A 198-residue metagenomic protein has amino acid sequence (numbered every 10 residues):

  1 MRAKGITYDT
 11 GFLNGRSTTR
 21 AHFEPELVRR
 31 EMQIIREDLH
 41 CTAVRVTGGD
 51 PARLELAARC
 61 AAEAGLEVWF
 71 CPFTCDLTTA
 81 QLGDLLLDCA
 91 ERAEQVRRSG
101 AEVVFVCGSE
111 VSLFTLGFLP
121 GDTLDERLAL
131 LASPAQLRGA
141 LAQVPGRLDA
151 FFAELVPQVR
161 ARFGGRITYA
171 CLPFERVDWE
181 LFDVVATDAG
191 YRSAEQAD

Functional and structural regions predicted by a protein language model:
M1-E31, C41: Boundary/entry segment of secreted carbohydrate-active catalytic domains
R2-Y8, T42-V46, V68-P72, V103-C107 (+2 more regions): Hydrophobic faces of well-ordered beta-strands that scaffold small-molecule active sites in alpha/beta enzyme cores
D9-G11, G49, F73-C75, G108-S112 (+2 more regions): Active-site beta-loop-alpha junctions enriched in small/polar residues
L13-R16, L113-F118, D178-W179: Short acidic/His/Gly/Ser-rich catalytic and metal-binding motifs that mark active-site loops of diverse hydrolases
S17-I35, L82-A93, A170-D178: Short, acidic/polar
E31-L87, A140-T168: Aromatic-lined substrate-binding rim segments of carbohydrate-active enzymes
A90-P145, T168-F174: Active-site groove signature of glycoside hydrolases
A161, R176-D198: Glycoside hydrolase catalytic-domain groove-lining segments
